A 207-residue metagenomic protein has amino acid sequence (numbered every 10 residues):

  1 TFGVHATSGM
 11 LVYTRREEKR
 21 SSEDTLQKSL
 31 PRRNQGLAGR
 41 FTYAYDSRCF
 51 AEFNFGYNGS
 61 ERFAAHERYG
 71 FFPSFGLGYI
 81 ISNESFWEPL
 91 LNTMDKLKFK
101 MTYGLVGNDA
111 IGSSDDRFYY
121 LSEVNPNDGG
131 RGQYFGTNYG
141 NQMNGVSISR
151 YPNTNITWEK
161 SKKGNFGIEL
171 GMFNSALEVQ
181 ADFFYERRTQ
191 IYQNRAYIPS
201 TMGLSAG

Functional and structural regions predicted by a protein language model:
T1-G207: Extracellular/periplasmic, surface-exposed regions of secreted and cell-surface proteins
